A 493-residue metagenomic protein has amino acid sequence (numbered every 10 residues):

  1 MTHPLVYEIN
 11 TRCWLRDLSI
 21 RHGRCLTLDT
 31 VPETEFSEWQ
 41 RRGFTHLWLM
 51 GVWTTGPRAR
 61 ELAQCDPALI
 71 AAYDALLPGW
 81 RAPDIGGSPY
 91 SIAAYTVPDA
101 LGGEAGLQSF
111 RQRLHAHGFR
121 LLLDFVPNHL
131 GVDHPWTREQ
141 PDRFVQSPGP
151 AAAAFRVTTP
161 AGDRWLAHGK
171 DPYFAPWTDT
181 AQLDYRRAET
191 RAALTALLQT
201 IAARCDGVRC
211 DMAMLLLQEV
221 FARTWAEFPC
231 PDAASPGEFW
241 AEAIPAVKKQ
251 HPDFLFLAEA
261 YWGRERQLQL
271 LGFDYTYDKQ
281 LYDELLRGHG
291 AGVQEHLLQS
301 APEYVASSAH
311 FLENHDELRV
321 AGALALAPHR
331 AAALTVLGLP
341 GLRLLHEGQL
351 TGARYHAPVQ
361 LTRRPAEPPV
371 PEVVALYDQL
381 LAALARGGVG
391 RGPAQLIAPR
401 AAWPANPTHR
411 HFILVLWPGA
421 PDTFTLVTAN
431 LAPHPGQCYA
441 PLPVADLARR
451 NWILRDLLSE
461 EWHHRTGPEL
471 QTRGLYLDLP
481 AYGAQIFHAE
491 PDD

Functional and structural regions predicted by a protein language model:
M1-D493: Active-site and adjacent substrate-binding regions of carbohydrate-active enzymes
